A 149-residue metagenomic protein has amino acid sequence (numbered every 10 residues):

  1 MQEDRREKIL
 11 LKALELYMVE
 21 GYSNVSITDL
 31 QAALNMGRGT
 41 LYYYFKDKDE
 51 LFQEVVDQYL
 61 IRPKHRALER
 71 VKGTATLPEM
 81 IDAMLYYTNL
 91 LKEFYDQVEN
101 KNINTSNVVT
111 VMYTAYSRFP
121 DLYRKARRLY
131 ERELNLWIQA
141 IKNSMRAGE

Functional and structural regions predicted by a protein language model:
M1-D4: N-terminal intrinsically disordered/low-complexity leader segments
K8, K12, L16-Q58: Helix-turn-helix
K12, L16-V19, R66, R70 (+1 more regions): Solvent-exposed, amphipathic alpha-helical segments
K46-E50, E54, K72-A75, S117 (+3 more regions): Residues in soluble alpha-helical coiled-coils and helical-bundle/repeat scaffolds
K48, V55, Y59-P63, M84 (+3 more regions): Hydrophobic/aromatic residues within well-ordered alpha-helical segments
E54, L68-I103: Hydrophobic alpha-helical connector segments
N89-Q97, N107-R118: Helix-loop "lid/cap" segments that line or gate small-molecule binding pockets
N104, T110, R118-A147: Amphipathic alpha-helical packing segments from all-alpha helical-bundle domains
